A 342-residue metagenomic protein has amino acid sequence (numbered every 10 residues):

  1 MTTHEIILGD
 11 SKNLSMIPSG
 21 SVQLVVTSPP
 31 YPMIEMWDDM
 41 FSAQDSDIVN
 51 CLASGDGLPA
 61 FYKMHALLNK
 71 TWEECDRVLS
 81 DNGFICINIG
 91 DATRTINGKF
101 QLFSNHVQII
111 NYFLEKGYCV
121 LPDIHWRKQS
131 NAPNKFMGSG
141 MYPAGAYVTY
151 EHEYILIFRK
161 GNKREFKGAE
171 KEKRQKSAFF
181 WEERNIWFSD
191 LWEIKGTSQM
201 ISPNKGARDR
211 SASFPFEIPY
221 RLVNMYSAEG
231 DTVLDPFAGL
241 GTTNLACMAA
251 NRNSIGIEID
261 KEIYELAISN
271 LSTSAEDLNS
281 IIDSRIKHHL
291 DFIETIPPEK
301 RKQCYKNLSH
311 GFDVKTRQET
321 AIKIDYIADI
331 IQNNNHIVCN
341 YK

Functional and structural regions predicted by a protein language model:
M1-Y142, A146, F180-K342: S-adenosyl-L-methionine-dependent nucleic acid methyltransferase catalytic domains
K116, V148-R164: Core SAM-dependent methyltransferase catalytic element
K163-A169, R184-W187: Proline-centered turn/helix-capping motifs that create local helix->coil transitions or kinks
K171-W181: Active-site-adjacent helix-turn-beta-strand microarchitecture at beta-sheet edges that either contains or buttresses
